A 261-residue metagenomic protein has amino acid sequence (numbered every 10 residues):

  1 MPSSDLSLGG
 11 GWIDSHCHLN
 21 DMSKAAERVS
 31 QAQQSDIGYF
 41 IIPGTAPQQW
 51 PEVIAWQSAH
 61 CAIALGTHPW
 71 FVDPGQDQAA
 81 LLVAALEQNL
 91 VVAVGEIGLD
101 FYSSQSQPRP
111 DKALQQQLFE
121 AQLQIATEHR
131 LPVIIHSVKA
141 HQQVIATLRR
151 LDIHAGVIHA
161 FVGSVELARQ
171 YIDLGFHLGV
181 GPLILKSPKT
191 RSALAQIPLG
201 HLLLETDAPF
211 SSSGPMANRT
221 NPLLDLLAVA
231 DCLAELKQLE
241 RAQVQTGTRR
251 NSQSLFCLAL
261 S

Functional and structural regions predicted by a protein language model:
M1-S261: Mid-domain alpha/beta scaffold segments of enzyme catalytic cores
